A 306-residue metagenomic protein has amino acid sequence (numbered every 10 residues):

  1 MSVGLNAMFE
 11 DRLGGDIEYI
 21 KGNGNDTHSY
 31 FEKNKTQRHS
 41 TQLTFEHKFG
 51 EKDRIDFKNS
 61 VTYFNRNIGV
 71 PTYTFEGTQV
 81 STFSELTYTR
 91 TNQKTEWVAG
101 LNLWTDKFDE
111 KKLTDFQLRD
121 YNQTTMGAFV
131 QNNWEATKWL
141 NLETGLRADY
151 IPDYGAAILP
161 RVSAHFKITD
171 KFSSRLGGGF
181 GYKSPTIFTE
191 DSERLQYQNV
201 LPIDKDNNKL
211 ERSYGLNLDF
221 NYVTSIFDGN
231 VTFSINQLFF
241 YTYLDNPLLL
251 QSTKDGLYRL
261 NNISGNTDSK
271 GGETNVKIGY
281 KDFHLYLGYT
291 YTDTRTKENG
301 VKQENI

Functional and structural regions predicted by a protein language model:
M1, K52-P71, W97-T105, K111 (+3 more regions): Surface-exposed extracellular loop regions of Gram-negative outer-membrane beta-barrel proteins
S2-I55, V61-S81: Flexible loop and strand-edge segments within Gram-negative outer membrane beta-barrel domains
L5-D11, V61-N65, N92-K94, L103-D109 (+7 more regions): Transmembrane beta-strands of outer-membrane beta-barrel pores
H47, V80, Y88-N92, N132-W134 (+8 more regions): Residue-level signature of outer-membrane beta-barrel architecture
F49-R54, T91-E96, A136-W139, K171 (+2 more regions): Short loop/turn motifs that connect adjacent beta-strands in outer-membrane beta-barrel proteins
R54-I68, K167, R175, K209-N262 (+2 more regions): Membrane-embedded beta-barrel scaffold of Gram-negative outer-membrane proteins
K107, Q117-R119, P152-A157, K171-N217 (+1 more regions): Surface-exposed extracellular loop regions of Gram-negative outer-membrane beta-barrel proteins, predominantly
E135-T137, S234-L244, N262-I306: Gram-negative outer-membrane beta-barrel transporters
